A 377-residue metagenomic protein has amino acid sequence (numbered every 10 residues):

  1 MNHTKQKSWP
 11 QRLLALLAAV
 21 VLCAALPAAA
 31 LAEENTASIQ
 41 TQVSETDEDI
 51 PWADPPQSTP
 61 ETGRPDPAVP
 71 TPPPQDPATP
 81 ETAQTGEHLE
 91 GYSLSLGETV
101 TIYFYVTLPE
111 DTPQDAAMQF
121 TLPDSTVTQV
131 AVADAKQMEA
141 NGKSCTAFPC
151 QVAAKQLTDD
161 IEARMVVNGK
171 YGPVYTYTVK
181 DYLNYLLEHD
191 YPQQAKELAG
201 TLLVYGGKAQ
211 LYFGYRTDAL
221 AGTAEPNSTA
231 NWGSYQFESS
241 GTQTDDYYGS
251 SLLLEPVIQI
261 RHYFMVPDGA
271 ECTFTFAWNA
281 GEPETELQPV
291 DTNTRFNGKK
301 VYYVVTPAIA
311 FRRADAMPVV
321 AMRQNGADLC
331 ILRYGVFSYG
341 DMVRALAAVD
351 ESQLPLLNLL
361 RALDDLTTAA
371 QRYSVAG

Functional and structural regions predicted by a protein language model:
M1-W9: N-terminal secretory signal peptides that target proteins for export/translocation
A15-A25: Bacterial N-terminal signal peptides
L22, Q57-S58, R164: Intrinsically disordered, low-complexity proline-rich segments enriched in Ser/Thr
A24-Q40: Sec-dependent signal peptide cleavage junction
N35-T82: Ser/Thr/Gly/Pro-rich low-complexity, disordered linker/stalk segments of secreted and cell-surface proteins
D76, P80-G377: Short, surface-exposed linear motifs at loops/turns and structural transition points
